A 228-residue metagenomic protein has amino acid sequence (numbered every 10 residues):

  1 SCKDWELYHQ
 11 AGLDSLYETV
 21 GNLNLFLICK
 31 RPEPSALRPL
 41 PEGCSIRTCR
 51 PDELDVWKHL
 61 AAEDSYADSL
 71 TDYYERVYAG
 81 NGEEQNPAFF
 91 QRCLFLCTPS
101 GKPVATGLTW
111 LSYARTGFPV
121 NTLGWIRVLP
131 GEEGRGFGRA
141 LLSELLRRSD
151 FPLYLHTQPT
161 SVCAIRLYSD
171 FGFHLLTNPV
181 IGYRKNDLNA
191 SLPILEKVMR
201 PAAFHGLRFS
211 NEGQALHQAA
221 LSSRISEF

Functional and structural regions predicted by a protein language model:
S1-D4, L155-I165, I181-L192: Conserved beta-strand-loop-alpha-helix junction that forms the acyl-donor binding cleft
S1-E42: Acyl-donor-binding surface of acyltransferase catalytic domains
L13-T19, L146, S169-N178: Conserved acetyl-CoA-binding loop of GNAT-fold acetyltransferases
S45-W57: A short beta-loop-alpha structural element at the N-terminal edge of CoA-dependent acyl/N-acetyltransferase catalytic
C49, I126-V128, T157: Hydrophobic adenine-recognition pocket in adenosine-nucleotide-binding enzymes
A62-V128: A conserved beta-strand-loop-helix scaffold within acyl/acetyltransferase catalytic domains
V128, G134-R147, R166-D170: Conserved acetyl-CoA-binding loop-helix of GNAT-fold acetyltransferases
N186-F228: Acidic/histidine-enriched, glycine/proline-rich intrinsically disordered or flexible terminal extensions
